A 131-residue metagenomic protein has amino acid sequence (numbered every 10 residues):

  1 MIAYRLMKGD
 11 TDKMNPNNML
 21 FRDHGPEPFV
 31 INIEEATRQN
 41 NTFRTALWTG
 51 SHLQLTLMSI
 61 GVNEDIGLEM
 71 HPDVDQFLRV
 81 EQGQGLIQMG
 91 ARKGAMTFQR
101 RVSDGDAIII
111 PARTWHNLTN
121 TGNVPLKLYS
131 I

Functional and structural regions predicted by a protein language model:
M1-Q54, G67, R100-D104: A short, N-terminal "cap"/entry segment at the start of jelly-roll beta-barrel domains of the cupin/DSBH fold
S51-H52, D73, N123-V124: Short strand-connecting beta-turns/loops that link adjacent beta-strands
L57-P72: Conserved short histidine dyad/triad with adjacent acidic residue
I60-N63, G105, P111-R113: Tight coil/turn sites that cap or link beta-strands
I66-L68, I87-Q88, I110, H116-G122: Short beta-strand His + acidic residue motifs that chelate non-heme Fe in jelly-roll/DSBH and cupin folds
D73-G90: Glycine- and acidic-residue-biased ligand/ion/polar-headgroup-sensing regions
R92-I109: Short acidic-glycine-tyrosine-enriched beta hairpin
R101-S103, A112-I131: Ligand-binding loop in jelly-roll beta-barrel domains
